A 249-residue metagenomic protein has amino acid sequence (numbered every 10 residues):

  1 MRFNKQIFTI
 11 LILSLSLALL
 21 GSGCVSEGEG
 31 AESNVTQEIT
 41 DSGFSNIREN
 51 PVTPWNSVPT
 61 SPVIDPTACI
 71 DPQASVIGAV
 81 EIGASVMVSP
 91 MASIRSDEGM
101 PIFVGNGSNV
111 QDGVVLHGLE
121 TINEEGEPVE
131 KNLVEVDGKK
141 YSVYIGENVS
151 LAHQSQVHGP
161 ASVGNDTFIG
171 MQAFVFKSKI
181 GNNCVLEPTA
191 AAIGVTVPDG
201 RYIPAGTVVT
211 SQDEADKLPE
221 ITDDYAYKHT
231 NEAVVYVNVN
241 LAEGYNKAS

Functional and structural regions predicted by a protein language model:
R2-I10: Bacterial N-terminal signal peptides that target proteins for export
L11-L20: Bacterial N-terminal signal peptides
S22-C24: N-terminal Sec signal peptide cleavage junction
S26-T36: Bacterial Sec signal peptide processing site at the extreme N-terminus
V35-V63, D97, P101, G105-N106 (+2 more regions): Glycine-rich hexapeptide-repeat left-handed beta-helix
I64, I70-S96, I102, N109: A positional/architectural concept
